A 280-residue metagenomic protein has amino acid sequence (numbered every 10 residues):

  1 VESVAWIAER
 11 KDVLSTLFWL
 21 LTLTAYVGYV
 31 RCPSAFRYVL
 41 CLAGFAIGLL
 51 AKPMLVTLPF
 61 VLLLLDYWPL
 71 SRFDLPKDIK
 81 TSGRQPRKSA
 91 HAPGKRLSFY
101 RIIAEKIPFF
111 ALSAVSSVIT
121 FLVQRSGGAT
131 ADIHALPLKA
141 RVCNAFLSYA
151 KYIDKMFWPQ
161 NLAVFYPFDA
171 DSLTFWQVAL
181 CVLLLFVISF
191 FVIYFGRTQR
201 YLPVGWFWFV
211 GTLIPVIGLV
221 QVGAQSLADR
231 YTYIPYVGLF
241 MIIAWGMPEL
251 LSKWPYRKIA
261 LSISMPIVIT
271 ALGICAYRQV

Functional and structural regions predicted by a protein language model:
V1-V280: Polytopic membrane enzymes that build or remodel cell-surface glycoconjugates and lipids
